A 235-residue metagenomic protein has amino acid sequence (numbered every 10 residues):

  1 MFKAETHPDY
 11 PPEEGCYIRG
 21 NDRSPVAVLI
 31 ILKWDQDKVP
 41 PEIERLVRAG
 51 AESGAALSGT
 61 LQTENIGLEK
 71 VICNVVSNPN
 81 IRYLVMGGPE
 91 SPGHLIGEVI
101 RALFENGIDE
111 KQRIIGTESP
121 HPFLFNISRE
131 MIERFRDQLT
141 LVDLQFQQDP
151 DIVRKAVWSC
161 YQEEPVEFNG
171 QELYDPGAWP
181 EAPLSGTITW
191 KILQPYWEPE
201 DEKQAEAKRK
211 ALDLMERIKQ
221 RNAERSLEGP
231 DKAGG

Functional and structural regions predicted by a protein language model:
K3-I115, Q194-W197, A205-G235: Conserved mixed alpha/beta catalytic, RNA-binding, or beta-rich assembly cores of soluble enzyme, regulatory
G107-K191: Divalent-metal-activated hydrolytic enzyme cores
